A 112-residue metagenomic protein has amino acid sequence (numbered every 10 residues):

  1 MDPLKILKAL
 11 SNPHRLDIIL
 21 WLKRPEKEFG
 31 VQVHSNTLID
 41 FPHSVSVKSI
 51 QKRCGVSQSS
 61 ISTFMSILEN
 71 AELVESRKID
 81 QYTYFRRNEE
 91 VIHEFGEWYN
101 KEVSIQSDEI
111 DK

Functional and structural regions predicted by a protein language model:
M1-R24, M65, N70-L73, K112: N-terminal leader segment of winged-helix/HTH proteins
P3, R24-K27, Y84-K112: Conserved segment of winged-helix/HTH DNA-binding domains
K8, P13-S57, I79, T83-E90: N-terminal helix-turn-helix DNA-binding core of bacterial DNA-binding proteins
S76: Short beta-strand "wing" residues that participate in macromolecule-binding interfaces
